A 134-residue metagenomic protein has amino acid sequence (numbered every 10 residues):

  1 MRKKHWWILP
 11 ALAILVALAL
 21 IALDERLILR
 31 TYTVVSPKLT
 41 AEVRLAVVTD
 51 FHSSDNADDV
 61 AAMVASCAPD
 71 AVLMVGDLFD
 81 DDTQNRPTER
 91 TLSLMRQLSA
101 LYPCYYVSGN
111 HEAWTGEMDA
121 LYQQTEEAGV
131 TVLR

Functional and structural regions predicted by a protein language model:
M1-L39: N-terminal membrane-anchoring alpha-helices
A41-T131: Membrane-embedded segments
R134: Short loop/edge segments at beta-strand edges and connector loops that shape dinucleotide/nucleotide cofactor-binding
